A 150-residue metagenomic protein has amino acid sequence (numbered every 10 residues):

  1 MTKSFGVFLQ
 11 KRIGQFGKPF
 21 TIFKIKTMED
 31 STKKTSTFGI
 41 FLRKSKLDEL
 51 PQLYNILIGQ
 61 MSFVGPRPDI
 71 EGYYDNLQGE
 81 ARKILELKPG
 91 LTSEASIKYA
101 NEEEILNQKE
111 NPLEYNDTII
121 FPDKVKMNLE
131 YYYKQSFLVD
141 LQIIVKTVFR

Functional and structural regions predicted by a protein language model:
M1-D30, Y131-R150: A hydrophobic, helix-centered structural microdomain
G6, T21, L91-S93, D123-V125: Envelope-exposed proteins and targeting segments
F8, F23, S36-I40, G72 (+1 more regions): Positions in alpha-helical segments
L9-Q10, L106-F137: Glycine-rich flexible loop motifs, especially short His-Gly-Gly/GGXG/HXGH segments used as catalytic or interaction
I25-T27, R43, N55, A95-Y99 (+2 more regions): Generic alpha-helical structural context detector
M28-S31, E102-E104: Active-site/binding-pocket entry motifs
T32-A95: A short, structured surface patch at a secondary-structure boundary
L85-L113: Long, charge-enriched, surface-exposed interaction segments in small proteins/subunits
